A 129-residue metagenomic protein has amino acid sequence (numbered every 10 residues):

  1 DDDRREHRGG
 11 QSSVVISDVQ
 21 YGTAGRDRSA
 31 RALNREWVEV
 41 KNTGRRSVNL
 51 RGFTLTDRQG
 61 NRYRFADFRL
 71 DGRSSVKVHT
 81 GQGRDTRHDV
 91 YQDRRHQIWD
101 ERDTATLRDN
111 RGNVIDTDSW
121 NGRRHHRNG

Functional and structural regions predicted by a protein language model:
D1-L50, Q97-D100, N110, D116-G129: A structural motif detector for short, solvent-exposed N-terminal "entry" segments of globular domains
V19, R58-Q59, H79-Q82, R108-N110: Active-site-proximal beta-strand/loop segments in catalytic clefts of secreted hydrolases
E39, T56, K77-H79: Hydrophobic beta-strand signal
R45-N61: Short acidic, flexible loop segments centered on an aromatic residue
G60-Q92: Intrinsically disordered, low-complexity Pro/Gly/Ser/Thr-rich segments with frequent PxxP/GP/PP motifs and embedded
R62, I115-D116: Local beta-strand/beta-hairpin segments that build beta-sheet-rich folds
D89-D103: Short, compositionally biased
